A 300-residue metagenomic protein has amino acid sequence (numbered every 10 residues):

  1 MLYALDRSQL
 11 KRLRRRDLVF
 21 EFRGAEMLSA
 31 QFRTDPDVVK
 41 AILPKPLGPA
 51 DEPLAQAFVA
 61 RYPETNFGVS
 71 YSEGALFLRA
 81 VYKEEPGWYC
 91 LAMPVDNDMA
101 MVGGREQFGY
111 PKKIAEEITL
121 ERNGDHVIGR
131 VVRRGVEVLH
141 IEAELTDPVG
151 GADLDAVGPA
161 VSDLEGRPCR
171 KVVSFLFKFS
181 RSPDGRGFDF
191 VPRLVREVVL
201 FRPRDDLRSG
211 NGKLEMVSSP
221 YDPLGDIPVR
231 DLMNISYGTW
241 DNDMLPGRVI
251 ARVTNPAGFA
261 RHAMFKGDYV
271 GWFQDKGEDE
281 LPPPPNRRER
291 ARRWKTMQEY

Functional and structural regions predicted by a protein language model:
M1-V19: Short acidic N-proximal helix/loop "leader" segments that mark the beginning of a domain or an inter-domain linker
Q9-L10, F108-Y300: Interaction-surface and assembly-scaffold signal
L13-A60, Y71: N-terminal ordered "arm"
E26-L28, S72-G74, G87, D125-V127: Residues at beta-strand starts and edge strands
Q31-D35, A60, V81, P94 (+1 more regions): Structured loops at beta-to-helix junctions and adjacent beta-edge loops in soluble globular domains
A55-P63, A115-E121: Short amphipathic beta-strand and strand-loop transition segments with alternating hydrophobic
Y62-G109: Hydrophobic/aromatic-rich structural module bridging two neighboring secondary-structure elements via a short loop
